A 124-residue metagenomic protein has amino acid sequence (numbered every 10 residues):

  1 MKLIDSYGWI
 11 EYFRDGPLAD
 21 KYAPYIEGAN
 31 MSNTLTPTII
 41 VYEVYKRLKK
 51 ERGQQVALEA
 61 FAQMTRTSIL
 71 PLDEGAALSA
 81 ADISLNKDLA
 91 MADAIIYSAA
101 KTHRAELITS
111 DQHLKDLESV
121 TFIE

Functional and structural regions predicted by a protein language model:
M1, T67, S98-E124: Acidic, PIN/NYN-like endoribonuclease modules and their adjacent C-terminal/linker elements
M1-P17, T67: Metal-dependent nucleic-acid phosphoesterase active-site entry motif
L3-I4, G8, A23-K49, L72: PIN/NYN-family metal-dependent endoribonuclease catalytic core
I4-D5, L35-T38, D88-A90, D111-Q112 (+1 more regions): Histidine- and aromatic-rich ligand-binding microenvironments
W9-I10, V41, A77, L114-K115: A generic structural signal for short hydrophobic patches within well-formed alpha-helices
I69-S110: Active-site neighborhoods of divalent-metal-dependent phosphate/nucleic-acid chemistry enzymes
